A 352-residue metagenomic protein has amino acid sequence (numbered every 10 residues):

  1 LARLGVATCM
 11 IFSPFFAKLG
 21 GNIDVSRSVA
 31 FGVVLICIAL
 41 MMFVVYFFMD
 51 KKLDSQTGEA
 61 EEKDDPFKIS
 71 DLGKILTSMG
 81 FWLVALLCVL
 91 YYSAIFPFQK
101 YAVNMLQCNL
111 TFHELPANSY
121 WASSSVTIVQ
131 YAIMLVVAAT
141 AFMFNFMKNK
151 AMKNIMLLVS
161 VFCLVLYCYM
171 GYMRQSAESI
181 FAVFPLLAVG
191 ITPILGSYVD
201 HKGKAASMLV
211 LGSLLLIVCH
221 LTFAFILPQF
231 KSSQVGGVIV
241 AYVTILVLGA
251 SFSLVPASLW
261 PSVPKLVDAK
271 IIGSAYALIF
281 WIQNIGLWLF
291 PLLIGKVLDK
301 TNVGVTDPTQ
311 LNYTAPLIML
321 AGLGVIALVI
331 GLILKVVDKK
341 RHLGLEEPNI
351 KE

Functional and structural regions predicted by a protein language model:
A2-D50: Helix-loop-helix hairpin linking two adjacent transmembrane segments in secondary transporters
A17-L35, K296-G324: A membrane-interface helix-boundary motif in multi-pass transporters
F43-F47, A224, Y313-I350: Multi-pass alpha-helical transporter architecture, strongest for 12-TM Major Facilitator/SLC carriers used
Y46-D71, R341-K351: Flexible cytoplasmic inter-helical loops of multi-pass small-molecule transporters
S78-A141, N145, L157, F162-A188 (+3 more regions): Extracytoplasmic gate region of multi-pass secondary transporters
A141-N149, I191-K204, L298: Helix-to-loop junctions at the C-terminal end of transmembrane segments in multipass secondary transporters
M156-G171, S176, A182-L187, A205-L259: C-terminal transmembrane helical hairpin of 12-TM major facilitator-type secondary transporters
A269-V303: A late C-terminal transmembrane helix in Major Facilitator Superfamily
